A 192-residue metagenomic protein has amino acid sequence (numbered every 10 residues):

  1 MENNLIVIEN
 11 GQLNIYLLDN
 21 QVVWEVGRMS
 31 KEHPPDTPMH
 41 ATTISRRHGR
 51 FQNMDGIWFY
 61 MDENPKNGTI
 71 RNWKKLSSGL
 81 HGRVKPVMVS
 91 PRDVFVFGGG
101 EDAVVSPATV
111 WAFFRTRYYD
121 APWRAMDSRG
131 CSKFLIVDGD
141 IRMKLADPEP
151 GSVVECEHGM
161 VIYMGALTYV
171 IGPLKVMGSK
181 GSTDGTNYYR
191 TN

Functional and structural regions predicted by a protein language model:
E2-I6, N14, D19, V26 (+3 more regions): C-terminal boundary/linker segments immediately following FHA domains
N10, K31, P65: Residues that form or immediately flank small-molecule/cofactor binding pockets and catalytic motifs
G11-Q12, R46: Eukaryotic intrinsically disordered and solvent-exposed regulatory patches
V22, S45-R47: Short beta-strand or tight-loop elements that sit immediately N-terminal to catalytic metal-binding acidic residues
W24-P34: Short Pro/Gly-enriched beta-strand edge/turn motifs at strand-loop
M39-S45: Extracellular/lumenal carbohydrate-interaction signature centered on repeated Trp-anchored short motifs
G49-F51: Buried hydrophobic-core signal for structured, non-transmembrane domains
N53-D55: Short, low-complexity Ser/Thr-rich regulatory SLiMs
